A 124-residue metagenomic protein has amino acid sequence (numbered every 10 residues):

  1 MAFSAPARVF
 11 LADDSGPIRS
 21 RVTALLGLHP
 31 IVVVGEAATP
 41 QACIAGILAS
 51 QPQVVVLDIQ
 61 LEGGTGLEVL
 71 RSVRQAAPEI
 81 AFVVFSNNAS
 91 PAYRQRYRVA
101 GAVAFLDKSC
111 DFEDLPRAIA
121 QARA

Functional and structural regions predicted by a protein language model:
M1-R8, E113-A124: Non-catalytic signal-transmission and effector/linker regions of two-component phosphorelay proteins
A12-D13, A37, V55: Conserved sequence signature across two-component system core domains
G16-G35: Two-component/phosphorelay signaling modules centered on CheY-like receiver
T39, T65-E68: Acidic catalytic/metal-coordinating carboxylates
S50-V56, L61: Active-site beta3 strand of CheY-like receiver
L67-P78: Short amphipathic alpha-helix used as the core "switch/output" element in two-component signaling
E68, A89-L106, C110, R117: Alpha4 helix (beta4-alpha4-beta5 surface) of REC/receiver domains from two-component response regulators
